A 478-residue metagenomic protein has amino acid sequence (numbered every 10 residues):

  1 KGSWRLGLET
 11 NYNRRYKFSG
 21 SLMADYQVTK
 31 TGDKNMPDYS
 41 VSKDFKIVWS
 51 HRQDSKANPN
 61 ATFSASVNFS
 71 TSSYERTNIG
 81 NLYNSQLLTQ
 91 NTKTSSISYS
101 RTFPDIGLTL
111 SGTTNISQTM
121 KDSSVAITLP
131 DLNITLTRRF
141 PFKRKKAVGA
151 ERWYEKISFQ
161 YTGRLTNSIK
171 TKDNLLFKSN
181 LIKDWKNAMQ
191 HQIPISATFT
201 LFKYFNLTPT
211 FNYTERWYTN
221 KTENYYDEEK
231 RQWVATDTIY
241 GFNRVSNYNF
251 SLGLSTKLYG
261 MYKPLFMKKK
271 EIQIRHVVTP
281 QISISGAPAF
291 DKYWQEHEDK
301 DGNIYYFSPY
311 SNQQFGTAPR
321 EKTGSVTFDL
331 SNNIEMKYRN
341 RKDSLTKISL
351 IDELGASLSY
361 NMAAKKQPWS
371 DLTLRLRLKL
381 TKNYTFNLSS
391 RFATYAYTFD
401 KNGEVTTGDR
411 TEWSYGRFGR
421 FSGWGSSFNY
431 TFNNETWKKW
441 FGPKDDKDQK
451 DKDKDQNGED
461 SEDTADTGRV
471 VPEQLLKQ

Functional and structural regions predicted by a protein language model:
K1-Q478: Outer-membrane beta-barrel proteins and related beta-barrel translocases across Gram-negative bacteria
